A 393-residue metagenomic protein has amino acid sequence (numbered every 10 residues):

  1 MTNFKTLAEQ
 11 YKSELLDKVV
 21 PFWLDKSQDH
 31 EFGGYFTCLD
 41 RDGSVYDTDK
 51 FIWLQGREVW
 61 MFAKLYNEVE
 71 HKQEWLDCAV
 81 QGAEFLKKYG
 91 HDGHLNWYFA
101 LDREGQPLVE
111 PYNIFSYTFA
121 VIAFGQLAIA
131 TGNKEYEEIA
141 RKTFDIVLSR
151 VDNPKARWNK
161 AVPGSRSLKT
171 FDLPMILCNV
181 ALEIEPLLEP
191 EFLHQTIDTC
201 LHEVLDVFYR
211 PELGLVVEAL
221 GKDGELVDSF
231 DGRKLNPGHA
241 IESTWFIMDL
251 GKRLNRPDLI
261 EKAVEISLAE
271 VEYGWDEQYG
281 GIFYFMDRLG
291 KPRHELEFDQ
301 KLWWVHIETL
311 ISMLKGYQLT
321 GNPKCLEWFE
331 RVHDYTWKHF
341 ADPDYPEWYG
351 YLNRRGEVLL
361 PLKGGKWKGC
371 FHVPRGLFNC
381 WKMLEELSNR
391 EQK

Functional and structural regions predicted by a protein language model:
M1-K393: Glycan-recognition and catalytic cores of secretory/periplasmic carbohydrate-active enzymes
